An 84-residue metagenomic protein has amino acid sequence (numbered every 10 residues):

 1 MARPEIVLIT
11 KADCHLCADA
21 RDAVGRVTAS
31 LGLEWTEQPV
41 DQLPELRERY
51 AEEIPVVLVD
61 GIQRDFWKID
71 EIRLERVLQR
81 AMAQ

Functional and structural regions predicted by a protein language model:
M1-R26: Local sequence-structure signature of Cys/Sec-based thiol-disulfide redox active-site neighborhoods
D19-D22, R49, I69: Generic recognition of short, well-ordered alpha-helical segments
S30: Sequence context surrounding c-type heme c attachment/ligation sites in exported
L33-P44: Thiol-based oxidoreductase modules, predominantly thioredoxin-like and allied folds used for disulfide exchange
Q42-P55: Short Fe-S-cluster ligation motifs
P55-Q63: A short, hydrophobic beta-strand/beta-hairpin element that forms part of a small beta-sheet core
I62-Q84: Non-catalytic, surface beta->alpha helical segment in thiol-disulfide oxidoreductase systems
